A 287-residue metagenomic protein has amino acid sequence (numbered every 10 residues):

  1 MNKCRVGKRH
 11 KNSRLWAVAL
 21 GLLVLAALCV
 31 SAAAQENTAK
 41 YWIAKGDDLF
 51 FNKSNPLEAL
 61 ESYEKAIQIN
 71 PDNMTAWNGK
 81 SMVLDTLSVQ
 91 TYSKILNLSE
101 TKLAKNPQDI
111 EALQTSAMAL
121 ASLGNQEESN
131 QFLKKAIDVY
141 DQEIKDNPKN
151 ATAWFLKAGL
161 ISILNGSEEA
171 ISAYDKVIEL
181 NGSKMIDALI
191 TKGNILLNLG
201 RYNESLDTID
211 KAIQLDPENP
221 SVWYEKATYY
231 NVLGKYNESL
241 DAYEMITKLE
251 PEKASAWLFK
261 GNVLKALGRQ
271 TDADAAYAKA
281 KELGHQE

Functional and structural regions predicted by a protein language model:
E36, P71, P107, P148 (+4 more regions): Short coil turns that delineate tetratricopeptide repeat
T38-K65, I69, M118-A121, G159-S162: Alpha-helical segment of the N-proximal tetratricopeptide repeat
A39-K40, M74-T75, I110-E111, A151-T152 (+3 more regions): Helix-start (N-cap) detector for alpha-helical repeat units in TPR-like alpha-solenoids, especially tetratricopeptide
D47-D48, M82, M118, G159 (+3 more regions): Residue-level recognition of tetratricopeptide repeat
F51-N52, G79, D85-T86, S122 (+5 more regions): Register position in tetratricopeptide repeats
